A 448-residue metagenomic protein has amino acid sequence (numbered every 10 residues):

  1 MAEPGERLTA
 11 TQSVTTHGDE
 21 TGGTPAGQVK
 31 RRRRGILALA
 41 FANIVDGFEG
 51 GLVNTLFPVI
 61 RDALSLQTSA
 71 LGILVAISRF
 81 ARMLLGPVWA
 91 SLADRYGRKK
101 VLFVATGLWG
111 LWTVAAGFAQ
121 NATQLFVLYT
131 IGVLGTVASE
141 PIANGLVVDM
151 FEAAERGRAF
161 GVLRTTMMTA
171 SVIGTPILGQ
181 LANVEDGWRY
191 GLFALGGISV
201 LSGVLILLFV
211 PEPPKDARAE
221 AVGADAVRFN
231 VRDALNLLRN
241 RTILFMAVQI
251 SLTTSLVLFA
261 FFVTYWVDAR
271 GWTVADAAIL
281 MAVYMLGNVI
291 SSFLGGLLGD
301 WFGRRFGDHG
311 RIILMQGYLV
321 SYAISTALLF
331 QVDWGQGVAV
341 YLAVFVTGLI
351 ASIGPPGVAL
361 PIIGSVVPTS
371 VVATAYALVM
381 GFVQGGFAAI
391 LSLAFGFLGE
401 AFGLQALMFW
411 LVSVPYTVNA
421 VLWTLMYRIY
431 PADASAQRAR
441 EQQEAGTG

Functional and structural regions predicted by a protein language model:
D19-K30, P213-M246, E444-G446: Juxtamembrane intracellular "pre-TM" segments in multi-pass secondary transporters
G51, R79-P87, S171-V172, M285-V289 (+2 more regions): Residue-level signature of mid-helix packing/kink "hotspots" within the transmembrane helices of 12-pass Major
V53-N54, N240-F293, P356, L360: Extracytoplasmic gate region of multi-pass secondary transporters
L84-A122: Conserved MFS/SLC helix-loop-helix module at the cytosolic interface between two early adjacent transmembrane helices
K100-V114, H309-A327: Structural signature of the two symmetry-related core transmembrane helices
L128-T169: Cytoplasmic helix-loop-helix junction between adjacent transmembrane helices in 12-TM secondary transporters
L163-F209: Helix-loop-helix hairpin linking two adjacent transmembrane segments in secondary transporters
V366-F402: A late C-terminal transmembrane helix in Major Facilitator Superfamily
